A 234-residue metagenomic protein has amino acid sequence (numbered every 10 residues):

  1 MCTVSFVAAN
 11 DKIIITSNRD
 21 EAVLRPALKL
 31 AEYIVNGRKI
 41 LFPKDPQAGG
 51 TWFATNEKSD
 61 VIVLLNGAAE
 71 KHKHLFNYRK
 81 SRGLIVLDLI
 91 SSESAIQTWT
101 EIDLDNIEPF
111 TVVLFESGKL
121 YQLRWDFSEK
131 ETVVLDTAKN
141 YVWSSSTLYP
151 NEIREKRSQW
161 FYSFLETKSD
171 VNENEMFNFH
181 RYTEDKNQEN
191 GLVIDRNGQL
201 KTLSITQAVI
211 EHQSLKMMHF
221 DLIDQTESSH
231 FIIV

Functional and structural regions predicted by a protein language model:
M1-V234: N-terminal nucleophile
